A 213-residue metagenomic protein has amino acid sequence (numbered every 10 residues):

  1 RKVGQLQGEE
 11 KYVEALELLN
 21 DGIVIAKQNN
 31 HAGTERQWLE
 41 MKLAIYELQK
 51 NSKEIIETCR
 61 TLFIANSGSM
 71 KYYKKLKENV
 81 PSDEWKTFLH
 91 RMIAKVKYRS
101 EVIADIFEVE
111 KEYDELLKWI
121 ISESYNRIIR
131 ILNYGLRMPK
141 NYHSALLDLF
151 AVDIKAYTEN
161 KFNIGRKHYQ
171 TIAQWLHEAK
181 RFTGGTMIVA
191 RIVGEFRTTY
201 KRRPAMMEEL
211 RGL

Functional and structural regions predicted by a protein language model:
R1-L213: Eukaryote-biased, non-catalytic alpha-solenoid scaffold regions
